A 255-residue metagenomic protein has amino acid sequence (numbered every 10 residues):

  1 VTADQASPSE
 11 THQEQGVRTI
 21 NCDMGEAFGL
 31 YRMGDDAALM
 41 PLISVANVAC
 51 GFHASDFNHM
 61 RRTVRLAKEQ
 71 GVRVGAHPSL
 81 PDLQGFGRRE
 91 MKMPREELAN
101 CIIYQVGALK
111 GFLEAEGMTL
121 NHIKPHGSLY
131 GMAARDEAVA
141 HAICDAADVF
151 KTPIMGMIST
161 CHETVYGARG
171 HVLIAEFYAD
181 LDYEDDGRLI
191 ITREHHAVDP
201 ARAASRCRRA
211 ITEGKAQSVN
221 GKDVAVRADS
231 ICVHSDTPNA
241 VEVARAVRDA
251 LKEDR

Functional and structural regions predicted by a protein language model:
D23, H77, I123, V233: Conserved, mostly hydrophobic/aromatic
F28-R61: A short alpha/beta connector and helix-capping loop motif
A37-P41, R62-G75, E114: Acidic (Asp/Glu)-rich catalytic clusters
V48-H53, M132-A133, K151-S159: Catalytic beta/alpha-barrel core
D82-E116, H122: Glycine/small-residue-rich loop that forms an oxyanion/phosphate-binding "nest" at active or ligand-binding sites
D136-A142: Charged helix-capping and loop-helix junction motifs
S159-K215: Active-site rim beta-loop-alpha module in soluble metabolic enzymes
A240-R255: C-terminal helical cap(s) of enzyme catalytic domains, especially alpha/beta-barrels
